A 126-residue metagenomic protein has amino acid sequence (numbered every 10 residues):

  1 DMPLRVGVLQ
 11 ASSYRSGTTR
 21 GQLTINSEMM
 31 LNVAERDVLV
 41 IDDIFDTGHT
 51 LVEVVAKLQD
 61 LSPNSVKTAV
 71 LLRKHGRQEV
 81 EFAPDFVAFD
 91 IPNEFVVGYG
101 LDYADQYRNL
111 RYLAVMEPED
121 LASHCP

Functional and structural regions predicted by a protein language model:
D1-P126: PRPP-associated nucleotide enzymes
